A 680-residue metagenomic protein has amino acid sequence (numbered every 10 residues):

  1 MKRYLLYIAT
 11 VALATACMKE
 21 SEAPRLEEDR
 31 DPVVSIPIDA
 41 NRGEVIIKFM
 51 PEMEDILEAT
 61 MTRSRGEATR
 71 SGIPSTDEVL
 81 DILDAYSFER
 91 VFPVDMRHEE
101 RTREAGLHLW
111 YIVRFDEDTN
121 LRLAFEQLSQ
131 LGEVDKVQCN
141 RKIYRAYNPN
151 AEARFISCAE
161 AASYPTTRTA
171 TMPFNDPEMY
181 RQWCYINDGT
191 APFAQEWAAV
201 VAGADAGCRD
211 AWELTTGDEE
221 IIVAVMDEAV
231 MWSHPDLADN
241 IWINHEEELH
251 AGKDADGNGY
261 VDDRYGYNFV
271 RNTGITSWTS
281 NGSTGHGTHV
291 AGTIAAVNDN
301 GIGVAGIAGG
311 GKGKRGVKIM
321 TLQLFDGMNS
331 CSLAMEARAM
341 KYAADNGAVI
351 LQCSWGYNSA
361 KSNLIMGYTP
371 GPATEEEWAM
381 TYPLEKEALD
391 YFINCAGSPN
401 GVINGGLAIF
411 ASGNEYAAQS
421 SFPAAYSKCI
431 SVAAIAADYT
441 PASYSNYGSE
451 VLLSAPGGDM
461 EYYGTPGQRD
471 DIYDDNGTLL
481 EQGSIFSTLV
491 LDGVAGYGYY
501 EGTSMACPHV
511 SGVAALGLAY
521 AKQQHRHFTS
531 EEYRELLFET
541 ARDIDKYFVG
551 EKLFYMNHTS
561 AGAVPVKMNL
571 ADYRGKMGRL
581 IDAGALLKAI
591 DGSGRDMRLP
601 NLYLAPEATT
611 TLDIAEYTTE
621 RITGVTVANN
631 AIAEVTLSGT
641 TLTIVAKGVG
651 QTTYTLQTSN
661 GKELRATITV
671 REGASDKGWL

Functional and structural regions predicted by a protein language model:
L5, A348-W355, S359, N363 (+3 more regions): C-terminal subdomain of the subtilisin-like protease fold in secreted/lumenal serine endopeptidases
A14-D39, G673-L680: Bacterial Sec-dependent N-terminal signal peptides
M18-S21, E213, G217-E219, E228 (+6 more regions): Substrate-binding/access-modulating region of protease and related hydrolase catalytic domains
P24-C158: Inhibitory N-terminal propeptides of secreted protease zymogens
R97-I112, E126-I222, V230-D236, W679: Protease zymogen maturation seam
D205-L333, N346, G356-A360, I403-N404 (+6 more regions): Subtilisin-like serine protease catalytic core
S421-A519: Extracellular S/T/G-rich loop segment that most often corresponds to the catalytic His/Ser-adjacent loop
G648-G661: A short beta-strand micro-motif common to beta-rich folds, especially ectodomain repeats
